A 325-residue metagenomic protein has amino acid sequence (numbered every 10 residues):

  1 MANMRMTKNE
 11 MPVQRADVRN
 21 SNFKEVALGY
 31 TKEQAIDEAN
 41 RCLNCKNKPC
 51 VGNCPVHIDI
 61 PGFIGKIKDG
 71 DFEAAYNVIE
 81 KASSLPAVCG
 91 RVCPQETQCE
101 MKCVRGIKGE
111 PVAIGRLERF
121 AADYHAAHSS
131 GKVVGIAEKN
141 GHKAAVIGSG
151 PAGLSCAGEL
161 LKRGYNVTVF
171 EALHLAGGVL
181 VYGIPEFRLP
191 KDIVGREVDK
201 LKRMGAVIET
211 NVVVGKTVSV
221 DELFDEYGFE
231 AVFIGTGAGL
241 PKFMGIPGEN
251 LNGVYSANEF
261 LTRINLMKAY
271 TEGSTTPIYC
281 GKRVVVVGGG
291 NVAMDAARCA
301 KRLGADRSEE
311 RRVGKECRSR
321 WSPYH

Functional and structural regions predicted by a protein language model:
M1-E33, E38, E118-R312: Residues forming the flavin
G29-P49, F72-Q98: Immediate flanking context of iron-sulfur cluster ligation sites
N44-D69, V88-A121, T168, G205-I208: Iron-sulfur cluster-binding cysteine motifs and their immediate structural context in ferredoxin-like electron-transfer
P61, E73, M101, K242 (+2 more regions): Glycine-centered loop/turn positions within well-structured domains that cap or flank conserved ligand/cofactor-binding
G65-S84, P111-V134: Short microdomains enriched in Cys/His and/or Lys/Arg
K66, G106, P247, P323-H325: Residue-level signal for well-ordered alpha-helical positions
C93, T97, E171-H174, N258 (+1 more regions): Short, small-residue-rich loop/turn micro-motifs
E310, G314-H325: Positively charged, low-complexity/disordered segments
